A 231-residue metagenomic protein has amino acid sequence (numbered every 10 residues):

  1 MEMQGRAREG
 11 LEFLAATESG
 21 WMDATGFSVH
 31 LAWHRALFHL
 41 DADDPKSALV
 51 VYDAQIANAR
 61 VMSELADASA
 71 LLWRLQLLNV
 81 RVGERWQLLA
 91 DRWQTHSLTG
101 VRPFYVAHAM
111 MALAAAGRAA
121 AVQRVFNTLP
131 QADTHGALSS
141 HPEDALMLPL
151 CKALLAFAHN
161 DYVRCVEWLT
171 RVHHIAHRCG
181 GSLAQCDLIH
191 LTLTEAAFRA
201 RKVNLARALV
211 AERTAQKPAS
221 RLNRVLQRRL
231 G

Functional and structural regions predicted by a protein language model:
M1-A42: Internal metal/ion-chelating core segments
R35-G231: Helix-coil-helix junctions within alpha-helical repeat/solenoid scaffolds
